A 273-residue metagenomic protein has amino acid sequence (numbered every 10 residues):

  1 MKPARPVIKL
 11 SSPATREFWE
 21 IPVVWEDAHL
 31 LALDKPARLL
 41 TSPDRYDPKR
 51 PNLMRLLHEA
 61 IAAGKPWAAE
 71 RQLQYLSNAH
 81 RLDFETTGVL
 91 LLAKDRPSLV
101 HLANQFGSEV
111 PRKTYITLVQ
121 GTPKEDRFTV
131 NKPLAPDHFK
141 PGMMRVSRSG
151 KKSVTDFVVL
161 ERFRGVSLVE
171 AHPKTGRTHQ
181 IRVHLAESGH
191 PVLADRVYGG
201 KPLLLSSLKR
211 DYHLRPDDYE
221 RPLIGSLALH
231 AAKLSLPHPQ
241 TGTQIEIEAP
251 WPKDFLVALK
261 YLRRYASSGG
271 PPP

Functional and structural regions predicted by a protein language model:
M1-P273: RNA pseudouridine synthases
